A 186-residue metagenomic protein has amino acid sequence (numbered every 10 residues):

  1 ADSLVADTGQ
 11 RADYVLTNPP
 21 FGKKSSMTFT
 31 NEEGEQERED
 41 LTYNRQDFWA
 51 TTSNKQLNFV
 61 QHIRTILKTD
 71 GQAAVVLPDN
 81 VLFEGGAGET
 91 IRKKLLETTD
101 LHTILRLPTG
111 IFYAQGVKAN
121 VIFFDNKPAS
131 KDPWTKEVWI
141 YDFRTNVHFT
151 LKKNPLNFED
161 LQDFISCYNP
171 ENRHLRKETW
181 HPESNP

Functional and structural regions predicted by a protein language model:
S3-P186: A conserved structural/catalytic subdomain of Rossmann-like adenosyl-cofactor enzymes
